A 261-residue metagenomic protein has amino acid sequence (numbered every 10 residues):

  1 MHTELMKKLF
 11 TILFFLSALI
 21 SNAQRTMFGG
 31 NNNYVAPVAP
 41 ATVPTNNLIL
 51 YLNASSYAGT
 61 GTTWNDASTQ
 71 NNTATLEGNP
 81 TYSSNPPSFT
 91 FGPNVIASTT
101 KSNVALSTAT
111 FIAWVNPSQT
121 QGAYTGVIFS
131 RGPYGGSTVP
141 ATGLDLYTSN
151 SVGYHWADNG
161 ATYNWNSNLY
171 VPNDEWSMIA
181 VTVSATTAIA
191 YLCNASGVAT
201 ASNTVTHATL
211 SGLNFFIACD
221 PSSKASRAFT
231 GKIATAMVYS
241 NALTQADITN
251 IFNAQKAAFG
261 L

Functional and structural regions predicted by a protein language model:
M1-N31: Bacterial Sec-dependent N-terminal signal peptides
Q24-N94, G197-S202, T206, T249-L261: Extracytoplasmic low-complexity segments
T42-N46, Y82-S83, V104-S107, L146-T148 (+3 more regions): Extracellular/periplasmic catalytic domains that process cell-envelope and extracellular macromolecules
N46, A58-W64, E77, P93-G153 (+3 more regions): Extracellular glycan-recognition modules
G153-M178, A201-S202: Short, aromatic/His-centered strand-loop micro-motif at the edge of beta-sheets
A157, S211-A234, V238: Extracellular glycan-interaction patches encoded by glycine-rich segments
E175-I189: Localized edge beta-strand/strand-to-loop motifs within extracellular or lumenal beta-rich domains
L192, V198-I217, I233, Q245: Predominantly extracellular beta-rich ligand-binding scaffolds that present long acidic/polar faces for carbohydrate
